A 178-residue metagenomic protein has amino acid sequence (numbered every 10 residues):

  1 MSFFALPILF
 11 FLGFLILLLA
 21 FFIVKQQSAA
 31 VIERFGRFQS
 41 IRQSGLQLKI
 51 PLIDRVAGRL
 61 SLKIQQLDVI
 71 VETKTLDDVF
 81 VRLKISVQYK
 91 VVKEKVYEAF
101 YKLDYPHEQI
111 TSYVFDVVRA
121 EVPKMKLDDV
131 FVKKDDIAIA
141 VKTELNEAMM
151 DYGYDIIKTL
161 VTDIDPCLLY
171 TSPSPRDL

Functional and structural regions predicted by a protein language model:
S2-F21: Single-pass alpha-helical transmembrane signal-anchor segments
F14, K49-V56: Alpha-helical membrane-targeting segments
L17-I32: Aromatic-capped interface at the extracytoplasmic side of an N-terminal signal-anchor transmembrane helix
I32-F35, I53-L168: Amphipathic, interface-forming alpha-helical segments with heptad-repeat character
E33-L48: Membrane-cytosol interface motif
Y170-L178: Single conserved hydrophobic/aromatic residue that forms the stacking wall/gate of nucleotide- or nucleobase-binding
